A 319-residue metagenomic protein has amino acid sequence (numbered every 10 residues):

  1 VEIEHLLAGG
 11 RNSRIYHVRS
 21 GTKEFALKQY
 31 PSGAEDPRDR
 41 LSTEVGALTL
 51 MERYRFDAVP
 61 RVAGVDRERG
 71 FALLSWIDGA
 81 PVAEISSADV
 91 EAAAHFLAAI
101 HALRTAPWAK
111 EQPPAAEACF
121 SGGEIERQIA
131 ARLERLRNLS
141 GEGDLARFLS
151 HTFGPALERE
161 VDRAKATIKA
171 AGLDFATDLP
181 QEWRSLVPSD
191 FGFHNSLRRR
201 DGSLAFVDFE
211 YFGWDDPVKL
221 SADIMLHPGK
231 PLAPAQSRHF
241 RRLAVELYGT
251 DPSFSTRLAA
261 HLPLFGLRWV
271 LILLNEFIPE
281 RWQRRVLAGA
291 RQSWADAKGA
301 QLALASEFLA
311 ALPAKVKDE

Functional and structural regions predicted by a protein language model:
V1, T105-S189, T250, F254 (+1 more regions): An alpha-helical support segment within catalytic cores of ATP-dependent transferases
H5-L139: ATP-binding pocket architecture of kinase catalytic cores
L7-T22, A26-L27, A166-L220: Active-site acidic catalytic loop and adjacent metal/ATP-binding pocket of ATP-dependent phosphoryl transfer enzymes
G10, H261-R268, A300: Aromatic- and histidine-enriched alpha-helix N-cap/loop-to-helix transition segments that scaffold the rims
E35-D36, Y211-F212, H227-P231: Short, contiguous acidic/charged loop-to-helix segments that flank catalytic cores in large enzymes
E44, V90-E91, A205, A222-M225: Glycine-rich, phosphate-binding/catalytic loops in enzymes
R147, T152, L271-E319: ATP/Mg2+ or Mg2+-diphosphate-binding catalytic cores that bind nucleotide phosphates or diphosphates via glycine-rich
P217-P252, P263-Q283: Active-site activation/catalytic loop segments of kinase-like enzymes and analogous catalytic loops in related
